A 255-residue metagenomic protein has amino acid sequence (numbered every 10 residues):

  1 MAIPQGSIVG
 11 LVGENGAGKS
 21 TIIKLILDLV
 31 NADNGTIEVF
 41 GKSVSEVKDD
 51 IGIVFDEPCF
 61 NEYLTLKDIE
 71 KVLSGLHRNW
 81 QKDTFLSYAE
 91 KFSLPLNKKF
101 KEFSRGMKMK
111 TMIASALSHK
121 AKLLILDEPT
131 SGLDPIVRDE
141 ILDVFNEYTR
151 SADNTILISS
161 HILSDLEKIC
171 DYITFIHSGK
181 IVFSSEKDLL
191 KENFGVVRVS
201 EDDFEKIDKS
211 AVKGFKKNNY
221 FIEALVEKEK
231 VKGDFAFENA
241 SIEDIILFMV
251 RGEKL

Functional and structural regions predicted by a protein language model:
V12-E14: The feature captures the beta-strand-to-loop junction immediately N-terminal to the Walker
L27: Helix-to-loop junction immediately C-terminal to a conserved catalytic motif
G35-V47: Conserved ABC transporter NBD signature motif
F55-T111: ABC-family P-loop ATPase nucleotide-binding domains
L124-E128: Catalytic Walker B motif of ABC-type/P-loop ATPase nucleotide-binding domains
T130-S131, L163: Short loop immediately C-terminal to the Walker-B catalytic DE motif in ABC-type ATPase nucleotide-binding domains
L142-V226: ABC transporter nucleotide-binding domain
V212-L255: C-terminal coupling/interaction segments
